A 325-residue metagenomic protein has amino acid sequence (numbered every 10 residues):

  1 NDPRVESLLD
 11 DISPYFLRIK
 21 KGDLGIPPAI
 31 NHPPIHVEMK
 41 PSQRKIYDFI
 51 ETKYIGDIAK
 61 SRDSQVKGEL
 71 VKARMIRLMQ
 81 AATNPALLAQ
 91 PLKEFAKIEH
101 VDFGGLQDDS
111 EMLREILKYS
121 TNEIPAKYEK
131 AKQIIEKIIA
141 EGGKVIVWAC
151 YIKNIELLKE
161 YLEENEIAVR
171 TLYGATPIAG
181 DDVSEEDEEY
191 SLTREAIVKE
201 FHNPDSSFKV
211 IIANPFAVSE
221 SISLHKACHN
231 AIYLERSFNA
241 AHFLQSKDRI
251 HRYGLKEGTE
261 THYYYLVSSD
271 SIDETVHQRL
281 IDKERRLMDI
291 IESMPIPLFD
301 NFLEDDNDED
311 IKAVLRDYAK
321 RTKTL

Functional and structural regions predicted by a protein language model:
N1-K93, E141, Y263, I272 (+2 more regions): Inter-lobe coupling linker of SF2 helicases/translocases
L8-L9, R18-I19, W148-C150, A213-P215 (+1 more regions): Short His-Asn-centered micro-motif
I26-K45, S64-V218, I222-S223, I296-L325: Conserved Helicase C-terminal RecA-like lobe
I30-H32, N165-A168, K226-N230, K256-Y263: Short glycine-/polar-rich loops that comprise or flank the Walker A/P-loop and associated switch/sensor motifs
H36, T171, Y233, Y265-V267: Structural signal for conserved beta-strand scaffold positions within catalytic alpha/beta enzyme cores
I46-I50, I197, S246: A structural signal for short hydrophobic/aromatic patches embedded in well-ordered alpha helices
I155-L157, K209-Y233, N239-K256: SF2 helicase motor core recognition
F238-K247, H251-L325: A conserved SF2-helicase RecA2
